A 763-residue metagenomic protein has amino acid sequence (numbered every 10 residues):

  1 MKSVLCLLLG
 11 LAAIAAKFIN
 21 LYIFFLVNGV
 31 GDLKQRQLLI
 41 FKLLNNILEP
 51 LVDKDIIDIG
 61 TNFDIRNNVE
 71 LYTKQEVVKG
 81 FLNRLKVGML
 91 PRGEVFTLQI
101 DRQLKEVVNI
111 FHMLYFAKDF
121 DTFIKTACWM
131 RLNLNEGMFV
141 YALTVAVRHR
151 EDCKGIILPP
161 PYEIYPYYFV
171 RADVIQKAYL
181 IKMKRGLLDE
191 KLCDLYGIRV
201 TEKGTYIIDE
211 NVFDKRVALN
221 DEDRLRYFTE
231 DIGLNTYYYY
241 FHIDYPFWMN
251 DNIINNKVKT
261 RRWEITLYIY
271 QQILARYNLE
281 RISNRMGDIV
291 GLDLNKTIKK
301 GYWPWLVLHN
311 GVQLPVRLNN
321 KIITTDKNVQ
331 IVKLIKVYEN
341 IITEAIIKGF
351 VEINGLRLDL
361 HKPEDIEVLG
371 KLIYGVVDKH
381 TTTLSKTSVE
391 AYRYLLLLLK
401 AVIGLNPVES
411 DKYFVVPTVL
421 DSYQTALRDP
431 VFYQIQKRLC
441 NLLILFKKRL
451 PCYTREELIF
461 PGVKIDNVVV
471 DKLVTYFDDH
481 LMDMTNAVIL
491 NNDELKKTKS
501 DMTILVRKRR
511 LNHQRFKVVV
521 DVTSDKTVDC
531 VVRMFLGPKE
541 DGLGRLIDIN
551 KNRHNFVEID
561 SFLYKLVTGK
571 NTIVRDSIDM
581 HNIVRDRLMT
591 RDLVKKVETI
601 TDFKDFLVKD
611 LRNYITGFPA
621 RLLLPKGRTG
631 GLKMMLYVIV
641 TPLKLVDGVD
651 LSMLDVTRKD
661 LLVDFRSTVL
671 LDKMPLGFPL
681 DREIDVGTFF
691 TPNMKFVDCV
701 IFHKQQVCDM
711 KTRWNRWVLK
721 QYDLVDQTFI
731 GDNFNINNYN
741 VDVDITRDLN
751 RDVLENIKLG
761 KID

Functional and structural regions predicted by a protein language model:
K2-K17: Cleavable N-terminal signal peptides of Sec/SRP-targeted secreted and luminal proteins
K17-D763: Intrinsically disordered, flexible peripheral segments
